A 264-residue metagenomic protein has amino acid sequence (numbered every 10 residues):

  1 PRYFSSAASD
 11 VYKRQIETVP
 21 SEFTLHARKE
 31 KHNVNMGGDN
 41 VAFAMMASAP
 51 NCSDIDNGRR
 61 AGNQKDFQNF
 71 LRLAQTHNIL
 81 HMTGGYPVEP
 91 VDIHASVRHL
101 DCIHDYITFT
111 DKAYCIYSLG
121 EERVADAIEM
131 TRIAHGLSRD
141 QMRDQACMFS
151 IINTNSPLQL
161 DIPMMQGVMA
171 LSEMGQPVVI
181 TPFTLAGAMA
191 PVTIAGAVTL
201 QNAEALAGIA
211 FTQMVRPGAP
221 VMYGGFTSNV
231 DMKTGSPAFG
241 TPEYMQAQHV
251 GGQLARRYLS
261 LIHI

Functional and structural regions predicted by a protein language model:
P1-A8, Y12, I262-H263: Single conserved hydrophobic/aromatic residue that forms the stacking wall/gate of nucleotide- or nucleobase-binding
F4, N63, T199: Short, conserved glycine- and acidic-residue-centered signature motifs in active-site or ligand-binding loops
F4-A8, P50, G251: Residue-level detector of solvent-exposed, low-hydrophobicity positions
S9-P191, A195: Catalytic alpha/beta active-site cores
I151-I262: Glycine-rich anion/phosphate-binding loop at the beta-strand->alpha-helix junction
